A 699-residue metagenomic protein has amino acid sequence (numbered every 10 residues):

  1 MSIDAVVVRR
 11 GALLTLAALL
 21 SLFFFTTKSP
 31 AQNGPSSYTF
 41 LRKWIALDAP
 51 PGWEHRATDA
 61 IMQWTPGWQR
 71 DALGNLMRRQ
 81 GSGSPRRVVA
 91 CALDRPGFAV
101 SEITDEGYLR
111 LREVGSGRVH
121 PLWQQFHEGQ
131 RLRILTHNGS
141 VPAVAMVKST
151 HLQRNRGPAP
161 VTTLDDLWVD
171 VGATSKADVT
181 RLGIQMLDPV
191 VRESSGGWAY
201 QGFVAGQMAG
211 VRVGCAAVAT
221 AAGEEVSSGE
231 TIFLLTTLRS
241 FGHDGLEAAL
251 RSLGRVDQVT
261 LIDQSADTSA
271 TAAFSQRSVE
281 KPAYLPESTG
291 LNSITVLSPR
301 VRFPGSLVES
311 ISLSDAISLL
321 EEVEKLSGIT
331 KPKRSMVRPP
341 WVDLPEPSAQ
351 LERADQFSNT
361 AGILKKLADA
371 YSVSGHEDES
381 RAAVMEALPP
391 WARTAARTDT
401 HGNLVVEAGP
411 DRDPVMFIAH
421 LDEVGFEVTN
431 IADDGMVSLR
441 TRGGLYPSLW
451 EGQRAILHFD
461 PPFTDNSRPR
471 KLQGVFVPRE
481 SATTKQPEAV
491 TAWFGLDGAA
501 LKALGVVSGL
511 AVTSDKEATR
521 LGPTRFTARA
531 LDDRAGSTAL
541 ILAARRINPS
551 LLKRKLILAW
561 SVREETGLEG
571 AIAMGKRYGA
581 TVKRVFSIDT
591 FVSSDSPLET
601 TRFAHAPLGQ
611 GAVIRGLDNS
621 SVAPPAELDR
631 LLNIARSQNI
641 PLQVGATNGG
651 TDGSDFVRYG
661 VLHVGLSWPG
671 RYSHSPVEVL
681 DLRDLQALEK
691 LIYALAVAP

Functional and structural regions predicted by a protein language model:
V6-A18, F23-P699: N-terminal hydrophobic/helix-forming segments and targeting peptides
